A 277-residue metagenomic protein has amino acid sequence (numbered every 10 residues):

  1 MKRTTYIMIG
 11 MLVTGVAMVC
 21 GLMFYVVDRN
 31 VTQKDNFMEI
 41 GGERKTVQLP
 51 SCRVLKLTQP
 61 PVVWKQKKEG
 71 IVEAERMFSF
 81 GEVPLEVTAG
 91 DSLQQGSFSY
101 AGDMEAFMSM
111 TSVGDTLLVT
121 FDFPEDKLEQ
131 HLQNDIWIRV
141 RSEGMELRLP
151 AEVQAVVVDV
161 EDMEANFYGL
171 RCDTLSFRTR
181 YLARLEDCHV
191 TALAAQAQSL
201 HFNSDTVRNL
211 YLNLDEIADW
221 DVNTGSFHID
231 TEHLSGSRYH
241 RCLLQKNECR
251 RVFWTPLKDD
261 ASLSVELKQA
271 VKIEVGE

Functional and structural regions predicted by a protein language model:
M1-R3: N-terminal Lys/Arg-rich, disordered targeting/topogenic segments
T5-Y25: Hydrophobic membrane-insertion alpha-helices, especially the h-region of bacterial N-terminal signal peptides
F24-R171: Short linear S-[DN]-x-LW-Φ motif typified by the pepsin-like aspartic protease active-site region
L55, W64, I138-E277: Extended, compositionally simple hydrophobic/Ser/Thr-rich segments that build repetitive fibrous architectures
